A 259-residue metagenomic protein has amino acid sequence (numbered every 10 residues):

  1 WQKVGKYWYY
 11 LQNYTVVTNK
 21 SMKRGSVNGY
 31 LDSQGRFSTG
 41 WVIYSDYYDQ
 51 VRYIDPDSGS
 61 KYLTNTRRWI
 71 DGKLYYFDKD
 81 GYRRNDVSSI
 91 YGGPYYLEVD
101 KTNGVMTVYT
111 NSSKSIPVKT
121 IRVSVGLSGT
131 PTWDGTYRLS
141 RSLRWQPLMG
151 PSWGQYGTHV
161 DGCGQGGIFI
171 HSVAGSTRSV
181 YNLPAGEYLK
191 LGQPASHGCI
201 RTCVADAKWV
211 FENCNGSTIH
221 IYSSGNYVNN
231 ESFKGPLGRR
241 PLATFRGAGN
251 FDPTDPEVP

Functional and structural regions predicted by a protein language model:
W1-P94, G150: Extracellular adhesion/carbohydrate-binding repeat motifs centered on closely spaced tryptophans
Y9, G29, R52, Y75 (+4 more regions): Short beta-strand segments
T15, G35, S58, R67 (+8 more regions): A mature extracytoplasmic/lumenal domain signature
G25, Y48, V99-V105, W153-G154 (+1 more regions): A short, compositionally biased
V27-N28, D71-L74, V125-T136, S179-N182: Short, surface-exposed linear segments at secondary-structure transitions and domain or protein termini
D46-D49, S112-I116, G164-G166: Short, solvent-exposed loop/turn segments that connect beta-strands within catalytic domains and beta-strand-rich
G81-W145, Q155-Y156, D252, E257-P259: Cell wall/extracellular polymer interaction/catalysis modules
P131-D134, L143-P259: Exported/periplasmic cell-wall-interacting domains
